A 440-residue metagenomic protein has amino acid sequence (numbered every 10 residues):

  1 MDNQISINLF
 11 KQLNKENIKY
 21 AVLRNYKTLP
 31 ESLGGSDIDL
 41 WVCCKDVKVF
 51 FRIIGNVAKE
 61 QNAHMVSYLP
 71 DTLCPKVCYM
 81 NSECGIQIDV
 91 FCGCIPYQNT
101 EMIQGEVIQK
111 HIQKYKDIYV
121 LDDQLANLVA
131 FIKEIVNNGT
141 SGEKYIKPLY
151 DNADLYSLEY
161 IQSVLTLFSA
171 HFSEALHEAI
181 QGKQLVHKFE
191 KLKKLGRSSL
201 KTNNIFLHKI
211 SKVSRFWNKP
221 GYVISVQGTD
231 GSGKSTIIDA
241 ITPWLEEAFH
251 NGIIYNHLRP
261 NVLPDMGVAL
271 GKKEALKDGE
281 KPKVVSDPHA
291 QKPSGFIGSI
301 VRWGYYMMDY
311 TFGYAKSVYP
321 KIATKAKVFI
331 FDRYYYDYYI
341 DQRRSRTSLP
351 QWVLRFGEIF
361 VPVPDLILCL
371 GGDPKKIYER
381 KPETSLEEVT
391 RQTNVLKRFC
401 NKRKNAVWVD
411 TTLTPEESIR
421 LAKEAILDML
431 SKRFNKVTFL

Functional and structural regions predicted by a protein language model:
M1-S36, V42-Y222: Conserved NTP-donor binding/palm subdomain of two-metal-ion nucleotidyltransferases/polymerases, i.e., the charged
H187-T202, K375-L440: NTP-dependent small-molecule kinase module
V226: Hydrophobic anchor at the beta1->P-loop junction of P-loop NTPases
K234: Conserved lysine of the Walker
I237: Hydrophobic positions on the alpha1 helix immediately C-terminal to the Walker A/P-loop
A248-M266: Short beta-strand-centered segment that lines the nucleotide-binding/catalytic pocket of NTP-utilizing
P260-S345, Q351: ATP-dependent small-molecule kinase phosphotransfer cores that center on conserved nucleotide phosphate-binding segments
V328, R333-F399, T411: A glycine- and Lys/Arg-enriched "phosphate-lid" helix/loop adjacent to the NTP-binding pocket of small-molecule kinases
